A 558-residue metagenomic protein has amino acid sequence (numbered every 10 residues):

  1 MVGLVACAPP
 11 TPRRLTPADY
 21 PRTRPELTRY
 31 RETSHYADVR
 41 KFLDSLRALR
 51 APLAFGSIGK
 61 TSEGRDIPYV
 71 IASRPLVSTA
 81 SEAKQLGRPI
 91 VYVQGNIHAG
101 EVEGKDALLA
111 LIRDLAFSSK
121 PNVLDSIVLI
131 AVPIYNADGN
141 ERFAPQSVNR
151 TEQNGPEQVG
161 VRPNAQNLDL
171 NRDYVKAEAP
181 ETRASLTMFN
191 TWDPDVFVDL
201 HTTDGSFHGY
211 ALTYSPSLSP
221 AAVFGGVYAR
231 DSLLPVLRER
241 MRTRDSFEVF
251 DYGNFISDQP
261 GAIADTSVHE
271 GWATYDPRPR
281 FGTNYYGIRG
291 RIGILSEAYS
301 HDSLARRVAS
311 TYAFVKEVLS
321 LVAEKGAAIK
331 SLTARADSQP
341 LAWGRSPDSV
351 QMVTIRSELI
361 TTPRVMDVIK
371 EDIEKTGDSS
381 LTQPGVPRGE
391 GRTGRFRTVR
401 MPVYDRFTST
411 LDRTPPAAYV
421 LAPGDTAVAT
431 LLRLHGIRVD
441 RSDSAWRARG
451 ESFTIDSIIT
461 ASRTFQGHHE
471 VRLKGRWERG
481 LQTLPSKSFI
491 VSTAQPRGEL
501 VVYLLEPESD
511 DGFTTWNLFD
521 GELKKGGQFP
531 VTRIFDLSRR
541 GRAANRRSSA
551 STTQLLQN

Functional and structural regions predicted by a protein language model:
M1-A6: Bacterial N-terminal signal peptides
C7-N558: Structured catalytic-domain cores with a bias toward divalent-metal coordination
